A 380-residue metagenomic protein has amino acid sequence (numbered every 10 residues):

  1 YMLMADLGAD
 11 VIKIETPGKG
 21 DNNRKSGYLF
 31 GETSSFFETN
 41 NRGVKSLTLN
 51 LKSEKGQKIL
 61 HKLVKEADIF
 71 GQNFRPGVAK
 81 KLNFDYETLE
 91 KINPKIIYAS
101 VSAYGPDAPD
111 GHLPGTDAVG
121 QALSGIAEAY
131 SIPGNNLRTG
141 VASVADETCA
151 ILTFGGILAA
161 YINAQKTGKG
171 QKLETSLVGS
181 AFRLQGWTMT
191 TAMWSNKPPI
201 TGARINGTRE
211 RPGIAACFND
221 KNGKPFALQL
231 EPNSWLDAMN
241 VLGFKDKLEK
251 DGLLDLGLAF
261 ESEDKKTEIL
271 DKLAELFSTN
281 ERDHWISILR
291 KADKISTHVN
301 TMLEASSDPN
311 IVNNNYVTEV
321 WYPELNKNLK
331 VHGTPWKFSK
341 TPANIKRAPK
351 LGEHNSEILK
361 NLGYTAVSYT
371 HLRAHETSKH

Functional and structural regions predicted by a protein language model:
Y1-K166, M193, T201, K350 (+1 more regions): N-terminal helix-loop segment corresponding to the beta1-alpha1 unit of nucleotide/adenylate-binding folds
F37, P199-E210, A216, D264 (+2 more regions): Short Gly/Pro-enriched turn/cap motifs at secondary-structure boundaries
R138-T148, G170-K172, R204, G213-A215 (+3 more regions): A short glycine-threonine-serine/GTX helix/turn-capping micro-motif
Y161-A203: Substrate-binding/catalytic subdomain of NAD(P)-dependent oxidoreductase enzymes
I214-A292, S296: Aromatic-enriched alpha-helical interface/lid elements that frame and gate functional surfaces
A292-P342: A glycine-rich dinucleotide-binding beta-alpha-beta segment and adjacent secondary-structure elements that constitute
K327-S368: Flexible, small-/acidic-enriched active-site or ligand-binding loops
A374-H380: A short, hydrophobic C-terminal helix/tail in secreted or cell-surface proteins
